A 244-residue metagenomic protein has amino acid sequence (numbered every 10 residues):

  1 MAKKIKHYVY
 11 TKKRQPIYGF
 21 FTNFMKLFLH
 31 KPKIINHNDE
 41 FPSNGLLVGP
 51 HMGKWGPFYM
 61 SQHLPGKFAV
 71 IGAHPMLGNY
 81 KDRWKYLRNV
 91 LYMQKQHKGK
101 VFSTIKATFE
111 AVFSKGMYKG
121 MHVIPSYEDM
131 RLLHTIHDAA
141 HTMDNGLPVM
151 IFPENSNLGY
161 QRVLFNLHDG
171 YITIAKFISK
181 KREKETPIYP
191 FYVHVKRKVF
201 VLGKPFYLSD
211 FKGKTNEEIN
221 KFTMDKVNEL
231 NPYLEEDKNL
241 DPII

Functional and structural regions predicted by a protein language model:
M1-A2, F41: N-terminal leader/targeting segments and the immediate start of mature chains
A2-I5, M130-I244: Non-catalytic C-terminal accessory region of glycerolipid acyltransferases and related lyso-lipid remodeling enzymes
A2-Y18: Helix-enriched interaction subdomains in cytosolic or periplasmic regions, typified by TIR/SEFIR signaling/NADase cores
F20-N44: A short, well-structured juxtamembrane/interface segment
N23, Y59, F113-M117, I174 (+1 more regions): Amphipathic alpha-helical segments that form well-ordered structural scaffolds and often line/cohere around active
K31-N36, G56-P57, A111, I136-H137: A generic local structural motif
F41-E128: Catalytic core of membrane glycerolipid acyltransferases/transacylases, capturing the structured, soluble-facing
